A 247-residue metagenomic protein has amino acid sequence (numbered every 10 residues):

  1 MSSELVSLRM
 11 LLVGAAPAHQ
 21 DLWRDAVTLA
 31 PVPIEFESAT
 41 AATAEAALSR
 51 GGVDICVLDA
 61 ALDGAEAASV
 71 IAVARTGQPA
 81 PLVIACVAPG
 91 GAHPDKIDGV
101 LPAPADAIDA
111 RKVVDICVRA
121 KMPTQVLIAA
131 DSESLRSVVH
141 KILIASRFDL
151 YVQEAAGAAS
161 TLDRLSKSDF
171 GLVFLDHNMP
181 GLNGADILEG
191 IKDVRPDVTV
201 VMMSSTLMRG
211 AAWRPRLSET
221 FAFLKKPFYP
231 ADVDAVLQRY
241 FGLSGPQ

Functional and structural regions predicted by a protein language model:
P17-E37, E133-Q153: Two-component/phosphorelay signaling modules centered on CheY-like receiver
T28, A67-P79, D163, A185-D197: Short amphipathic alpha-helix used as the core "switch/output" element in two-component signaling
A39-T43, A67, E154-D163, G184: Helix N-cap/capping motif at the beta->alpha junctions
C56, A80-G90, L101, D197-M208: A short, hydrophobic beta-strand element within the central beta-sheet of small alpha/beta folds
D59-A61, D176, S204: Active-site residues of response regulator receiver
D63, P180: The feature encodes the CheY-like receiver
S69, A85-V100, L207-L224: Alpha4 helix (beta4-alpha4-beta5 surface) of REC/receiver domains from two-component response regulators
A105-V114, F228-Q238: C-terminal output helix
